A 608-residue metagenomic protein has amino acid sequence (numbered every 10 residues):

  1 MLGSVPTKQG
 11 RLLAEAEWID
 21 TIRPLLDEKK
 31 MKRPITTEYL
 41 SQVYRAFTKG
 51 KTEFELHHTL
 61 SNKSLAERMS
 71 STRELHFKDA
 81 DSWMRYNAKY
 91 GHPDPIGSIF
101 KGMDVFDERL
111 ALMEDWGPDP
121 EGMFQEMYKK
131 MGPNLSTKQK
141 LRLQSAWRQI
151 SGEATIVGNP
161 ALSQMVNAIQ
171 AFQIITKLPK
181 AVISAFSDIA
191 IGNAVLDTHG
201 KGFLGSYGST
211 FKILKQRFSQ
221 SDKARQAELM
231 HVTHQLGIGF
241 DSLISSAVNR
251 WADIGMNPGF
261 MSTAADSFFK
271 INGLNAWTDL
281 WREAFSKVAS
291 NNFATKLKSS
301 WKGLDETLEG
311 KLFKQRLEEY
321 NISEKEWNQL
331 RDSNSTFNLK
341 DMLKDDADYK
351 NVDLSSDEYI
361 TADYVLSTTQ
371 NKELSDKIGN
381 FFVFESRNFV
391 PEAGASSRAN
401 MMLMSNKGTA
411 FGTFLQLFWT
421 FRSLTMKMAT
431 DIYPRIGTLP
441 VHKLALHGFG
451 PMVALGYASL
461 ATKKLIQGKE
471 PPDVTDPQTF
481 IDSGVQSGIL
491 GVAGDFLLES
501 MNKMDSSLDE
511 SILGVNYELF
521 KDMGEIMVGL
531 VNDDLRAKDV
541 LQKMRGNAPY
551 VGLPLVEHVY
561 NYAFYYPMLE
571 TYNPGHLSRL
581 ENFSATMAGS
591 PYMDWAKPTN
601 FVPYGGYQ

Functional and structural regions predicted by a protein language model:
M1-E318, N328, M401-K407, S590-P591 (+1 more regions): Structural preference for well-ordered, secondary-structure-rich domains
R217-Q608: Hydrophobic alpha-helical segments
